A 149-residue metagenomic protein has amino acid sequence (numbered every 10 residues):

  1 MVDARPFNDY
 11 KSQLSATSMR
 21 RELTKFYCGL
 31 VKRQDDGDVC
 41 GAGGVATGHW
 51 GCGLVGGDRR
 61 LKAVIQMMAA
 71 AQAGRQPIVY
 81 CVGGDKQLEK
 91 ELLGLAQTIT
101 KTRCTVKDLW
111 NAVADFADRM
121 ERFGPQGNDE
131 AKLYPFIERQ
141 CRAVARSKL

Functional and structural regions predicted by a protein language model:
M1-L149: Macrodomain-like recognition of ADP-ribose-binding/processing modules
